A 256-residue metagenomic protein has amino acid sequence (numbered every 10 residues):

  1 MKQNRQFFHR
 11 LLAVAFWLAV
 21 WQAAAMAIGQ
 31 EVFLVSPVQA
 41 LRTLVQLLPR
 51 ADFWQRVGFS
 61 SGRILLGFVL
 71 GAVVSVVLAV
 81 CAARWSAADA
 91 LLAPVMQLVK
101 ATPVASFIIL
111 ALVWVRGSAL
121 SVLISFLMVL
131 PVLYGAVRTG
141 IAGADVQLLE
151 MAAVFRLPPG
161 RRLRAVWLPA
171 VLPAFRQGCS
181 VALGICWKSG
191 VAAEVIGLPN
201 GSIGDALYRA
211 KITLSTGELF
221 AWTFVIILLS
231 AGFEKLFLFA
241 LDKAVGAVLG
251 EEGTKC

Functional and structural regions predicted by a protein language model:
R5-I28: N-terminal signal-anchor transmembrane alpha helix
A27-V69: Periplasmic/extracellular loop-to-transmembrane helix junction in inner-membrane transport proteins
L66-M96: Transmembrane-helix boundary motif in ABC transporter permease subunits
S86, Q177, A221-C256: C-terminal transmembrane helix and the adjacent membrane-cytosol boundary/short C-terminal tail of inner/organellar
Q97-V132, T139: Generic hydrophobic transmembrane alpha-helix motif, especially the helices
L123-L127, G160-A193, A221: Transmembrane alpha-helices
A136-F175, L207: Short cytoplasmic-facing helical segments at TM-TM junctions of multi-pass membrane proteins
G178-L228, K235-L238: Non-cytoplasmic
